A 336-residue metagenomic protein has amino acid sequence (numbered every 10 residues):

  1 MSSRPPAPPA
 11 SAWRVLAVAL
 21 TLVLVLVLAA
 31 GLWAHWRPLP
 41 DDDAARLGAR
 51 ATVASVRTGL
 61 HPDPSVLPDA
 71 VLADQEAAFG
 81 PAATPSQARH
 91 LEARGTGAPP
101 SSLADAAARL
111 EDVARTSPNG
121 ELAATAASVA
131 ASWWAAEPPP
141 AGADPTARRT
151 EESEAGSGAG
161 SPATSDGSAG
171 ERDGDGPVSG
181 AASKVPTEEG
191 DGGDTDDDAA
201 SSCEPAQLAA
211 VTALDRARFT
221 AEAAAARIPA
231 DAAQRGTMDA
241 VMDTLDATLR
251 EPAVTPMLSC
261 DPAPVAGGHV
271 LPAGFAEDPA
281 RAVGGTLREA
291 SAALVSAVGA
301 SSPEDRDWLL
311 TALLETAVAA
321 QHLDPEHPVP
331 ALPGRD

Functional and structural regions predicted by a protein language model:
S2-D336: All-alpha RGS (Regulator of G-protein Signaling) helical domain and cognate RGS-like helical scaffolds
